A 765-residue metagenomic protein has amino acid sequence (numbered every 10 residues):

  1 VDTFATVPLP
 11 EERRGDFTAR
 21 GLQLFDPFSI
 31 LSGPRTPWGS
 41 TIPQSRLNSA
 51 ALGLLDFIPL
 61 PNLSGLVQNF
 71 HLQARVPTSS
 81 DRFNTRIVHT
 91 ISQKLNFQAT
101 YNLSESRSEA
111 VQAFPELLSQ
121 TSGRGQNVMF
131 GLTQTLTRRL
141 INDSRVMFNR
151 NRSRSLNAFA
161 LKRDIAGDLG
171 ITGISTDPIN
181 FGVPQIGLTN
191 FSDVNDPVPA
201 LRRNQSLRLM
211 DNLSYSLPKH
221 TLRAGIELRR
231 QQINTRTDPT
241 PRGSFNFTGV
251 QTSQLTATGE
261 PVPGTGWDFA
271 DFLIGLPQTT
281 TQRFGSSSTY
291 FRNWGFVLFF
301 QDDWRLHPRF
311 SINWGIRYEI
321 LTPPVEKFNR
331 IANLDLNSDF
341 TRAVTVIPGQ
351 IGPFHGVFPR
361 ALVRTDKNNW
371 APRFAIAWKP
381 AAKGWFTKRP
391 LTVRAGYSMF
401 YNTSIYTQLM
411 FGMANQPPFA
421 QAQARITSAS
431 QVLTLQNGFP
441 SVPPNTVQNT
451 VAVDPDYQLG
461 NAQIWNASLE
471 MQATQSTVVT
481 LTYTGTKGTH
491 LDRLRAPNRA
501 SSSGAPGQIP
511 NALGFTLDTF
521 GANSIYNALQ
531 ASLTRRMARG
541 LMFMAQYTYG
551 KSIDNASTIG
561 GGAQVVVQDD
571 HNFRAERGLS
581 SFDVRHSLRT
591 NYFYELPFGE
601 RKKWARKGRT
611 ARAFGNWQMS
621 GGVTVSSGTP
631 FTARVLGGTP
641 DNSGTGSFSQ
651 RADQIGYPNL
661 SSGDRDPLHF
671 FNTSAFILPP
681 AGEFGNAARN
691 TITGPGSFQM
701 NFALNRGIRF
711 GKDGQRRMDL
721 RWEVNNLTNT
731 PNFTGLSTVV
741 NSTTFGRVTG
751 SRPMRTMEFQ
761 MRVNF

Functional and structural regions predicted by a protein language model:
V1-Q126, Q134-L140, R150-T189, L201 (+4 more regions): Acidic, glycine-rich flexible loop segments
D2-D16, A113-Q120, F159-N180, N204 (+10 more regions): Flexible, surface-exposed loop regions and adjacent strand-edge segments of Gram-negative outer-membrane beta-barrel
N69-Q73, A113-L118, N127-G131, N195-P199 (+9 more regions): Extracellular loop and loop/strand-boundary signature of outer-membrane beta-barrel proteins
S80-I141, R145-V146, S206-R208, N293-Y318 (+5 more regions): Surface-exposed extracellular loop regions of Gram-negative outer-membrane beta-barrel proteins
H89, Q134, Y215-L217, L228 (+9 more regions): Residue-level signature of outer-membrane beta-barrel architecture
R107, D196, Q205, R223-A382 (+2 more regions): Signature of Gram-negative outer-membrane beta-barrel scaffolds
P178-L188, N329-D518, P679, P695: Solvent-exposed loop/turn elements at secondary-structure boundaries
R292, H307-R309, L321-P323, F386 (+2 more regions): Short, solvent-exposed micro-motifs at the edges of structured domains
